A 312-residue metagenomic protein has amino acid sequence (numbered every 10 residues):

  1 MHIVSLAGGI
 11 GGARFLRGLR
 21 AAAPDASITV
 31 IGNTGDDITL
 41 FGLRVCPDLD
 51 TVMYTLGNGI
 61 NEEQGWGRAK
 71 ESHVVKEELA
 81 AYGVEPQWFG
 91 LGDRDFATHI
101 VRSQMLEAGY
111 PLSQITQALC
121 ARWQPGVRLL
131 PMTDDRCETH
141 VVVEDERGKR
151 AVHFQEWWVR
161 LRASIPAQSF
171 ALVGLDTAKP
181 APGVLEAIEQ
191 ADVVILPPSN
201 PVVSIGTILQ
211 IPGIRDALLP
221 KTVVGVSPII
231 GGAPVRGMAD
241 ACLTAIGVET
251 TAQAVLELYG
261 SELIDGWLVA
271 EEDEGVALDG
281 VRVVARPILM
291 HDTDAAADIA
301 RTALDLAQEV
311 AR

Functional and structural regions predicted by a protein language model:
M1-V4: Extreme N-terminal starter segment of soluble prokaryotic enzymes
A21-A26, R215-K221, G260-L263: Short, conserved loop/helix-junction motifs that constitute active-site signature segments in enzyme catalytic cores
T29-N33, T222-I229, D265-E271: Short internal beta-strands
G32-L172: Electropositive, gly/pro-rich neighborhoods at or near active sites that engage anionic ligands
Q168-A187: Active-site glycine-rich loop that binds ribose-phosphate moieties when present
A191: An anion/phosphate-binding loop that grips the pyrophosphate of nucleotide cofactors and donors
I208-I246: Redox- and metal-dependent alpha/beta enzyme cores, enriched for Fe-S-associated oxidoreductases and cofactor-handling
R236-R312: C-terminal functional extensions of proteins
